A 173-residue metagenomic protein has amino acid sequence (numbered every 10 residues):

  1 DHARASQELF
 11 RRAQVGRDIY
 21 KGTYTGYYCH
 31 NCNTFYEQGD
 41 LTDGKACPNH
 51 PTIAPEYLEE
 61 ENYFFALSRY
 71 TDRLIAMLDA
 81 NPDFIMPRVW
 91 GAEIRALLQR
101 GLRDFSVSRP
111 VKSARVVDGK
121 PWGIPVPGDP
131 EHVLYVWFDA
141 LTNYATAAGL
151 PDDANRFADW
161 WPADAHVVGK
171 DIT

Functional and structural regions predicted by a protein language model:
D1-H2, C32-N33, G91: Conserved short loop/turn motifs at secondary-structure junctions
D1-I19, T173: N-terminal Rossmann-like or analogous alpha/beta NTP/dinucleotide-binding catalytic cores that position adenine
R4-A5, E56-T173: Structured secondary-structure scaffolds
R4-E8, T34-G39, Q99: Short alpha-helical interface elements
L9-R12, D43-N49, P87-V89, R115-G119: Short amphipathic alpha-helical surface micro-motifs
G16-T71, I75: Cys/His-rich short segments
